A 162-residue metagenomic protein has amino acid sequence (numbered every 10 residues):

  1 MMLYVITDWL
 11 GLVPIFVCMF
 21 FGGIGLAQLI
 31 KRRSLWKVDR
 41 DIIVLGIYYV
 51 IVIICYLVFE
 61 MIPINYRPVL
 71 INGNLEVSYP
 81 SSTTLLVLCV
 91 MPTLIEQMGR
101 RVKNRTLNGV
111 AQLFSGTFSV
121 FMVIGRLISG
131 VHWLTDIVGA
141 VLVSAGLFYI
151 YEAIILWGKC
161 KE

Functional and structural regions predicted by a protein language model:
M1-C18, E60-N72: N-terminal transmembrane-helix/juxtamembrane module of multi-pass inner/ER membrane proteins
M2-V5, G73-E162: Membrane-embedded catalytic cores of phosphoryl/pyrophosphoryl-handling enzymes
T7-P14, I43, I47, S82 (+1 more regions): Alpha-helical transmembrane segments of integral membrane proteins, emphasizing hydrophobic/aromatic residues
D8, R40-D41, S119-V120: Generic, low-specificity signal for short hydrophobic/alpha-helical stretches with a mild N-terminal bias, encompassing
L10-L26, I54, I150: Hydrophobic core of alpha-helical transmembrane segments in multi-pass integral membrane proteins
V13-V17, L45-L57, V141, A145: Alpha-helical transmembrane spans of integral membrane proteins, capturing the lipid-embedded, hydrophobic core of TM
F16, F20-F21, F59, Y66 (+3 more regions): Phenylalanine-focused residue identity feature
L26-A111: Membrane-interface loops
